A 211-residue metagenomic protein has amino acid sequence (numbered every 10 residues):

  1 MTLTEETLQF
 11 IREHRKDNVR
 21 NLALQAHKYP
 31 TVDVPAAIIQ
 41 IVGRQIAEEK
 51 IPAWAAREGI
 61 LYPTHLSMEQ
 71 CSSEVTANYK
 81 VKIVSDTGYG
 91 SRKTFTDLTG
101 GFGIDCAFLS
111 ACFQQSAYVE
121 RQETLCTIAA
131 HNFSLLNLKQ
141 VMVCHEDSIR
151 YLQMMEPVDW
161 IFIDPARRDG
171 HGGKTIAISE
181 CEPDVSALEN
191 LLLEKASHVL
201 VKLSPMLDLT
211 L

Functional and structural regions predicted by a protein language model:
M1-L211: SAM-dependent transferase fold signal centered on methyltransferase-like domains, encompassing both Class I
